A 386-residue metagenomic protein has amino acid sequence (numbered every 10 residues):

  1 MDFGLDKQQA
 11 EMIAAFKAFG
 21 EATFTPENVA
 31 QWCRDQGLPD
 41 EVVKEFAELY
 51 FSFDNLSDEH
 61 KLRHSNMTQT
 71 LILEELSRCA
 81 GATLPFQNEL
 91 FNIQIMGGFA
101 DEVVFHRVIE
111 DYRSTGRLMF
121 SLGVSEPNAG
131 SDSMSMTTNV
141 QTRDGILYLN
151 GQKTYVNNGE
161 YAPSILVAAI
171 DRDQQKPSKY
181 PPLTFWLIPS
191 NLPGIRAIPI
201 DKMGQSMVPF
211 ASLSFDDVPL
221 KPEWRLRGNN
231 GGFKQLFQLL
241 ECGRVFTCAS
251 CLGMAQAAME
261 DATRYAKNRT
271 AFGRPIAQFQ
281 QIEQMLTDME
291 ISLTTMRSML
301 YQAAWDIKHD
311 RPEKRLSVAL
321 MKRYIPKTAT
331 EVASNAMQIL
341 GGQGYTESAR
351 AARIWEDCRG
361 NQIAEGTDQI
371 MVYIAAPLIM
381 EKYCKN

Functional and structural regions predicted by a protein language model:
M1-C79, T83, E102-V104, T142-I146 (+2 more regions): Alpha-helical interface subdomain recognition
I72-S77, A169, I188-L192, D216-L220: Short Ser/Thr-interspersed hydrophobic loop/turn segments at strand-loop and sheet-helix junctions that line or gate
L84-V103, G130: N-terminal glycine-rich flavin-associated loop
A100-R113, R117: A generic, well-ordered mixed alpha/beta core segment in the N-terminal half of proteins
T115-V124, V167-A168: A short, Trp-centered hydrophobic/proline-enriched beta-strand micro-motif
S135-T137, N191-P219: Flexible, small-/acidic-enriched active-site or ligand-binding loops
N150-R196: A short core secondary-structure module
D216-K234: Long, acidic (Asp/Glu-rich), low-complexity accessory segments flanking structured domains
